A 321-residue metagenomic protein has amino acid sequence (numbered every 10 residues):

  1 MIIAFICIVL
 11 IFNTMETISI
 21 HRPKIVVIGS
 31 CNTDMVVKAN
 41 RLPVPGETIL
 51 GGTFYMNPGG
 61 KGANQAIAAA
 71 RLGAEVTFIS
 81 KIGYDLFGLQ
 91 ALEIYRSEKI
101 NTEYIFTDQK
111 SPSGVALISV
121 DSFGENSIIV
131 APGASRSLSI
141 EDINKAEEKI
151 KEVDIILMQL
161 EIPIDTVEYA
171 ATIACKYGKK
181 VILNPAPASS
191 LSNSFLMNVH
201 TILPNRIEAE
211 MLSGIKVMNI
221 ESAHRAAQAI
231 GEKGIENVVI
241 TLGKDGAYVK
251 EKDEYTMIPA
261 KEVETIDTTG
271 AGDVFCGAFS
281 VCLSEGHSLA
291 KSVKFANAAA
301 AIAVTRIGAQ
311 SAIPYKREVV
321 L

Functional and structural regions predicted by a protein language model:
I2-K81, L86-I100, T265-I266: Glycine-rich phosphate/adenosyl-contacting loop at the front of the ribokinase-like
I6, I11-I25, S189-F195, I220-L321: Conserved phosphate-binding/catalytic region of the ribokinase-like
H21-R22, P45-I49, M56, R71-D154 (+1 more regions): Conserved N-terminal subdomain of the carbohydrate kinase-like
C31, G133, A186, I207-E208 (+1 more regions): Alpha-helix/helix-capping structural signal
I67, V115-S119, G246-V249: Short beta-strand scaffold segments in enzyme catalytic cores
I155-R225, D245-A247: Conserved beta-alpha-beta core of the PfkB/ribokinase-like small-molecule kinase fold
